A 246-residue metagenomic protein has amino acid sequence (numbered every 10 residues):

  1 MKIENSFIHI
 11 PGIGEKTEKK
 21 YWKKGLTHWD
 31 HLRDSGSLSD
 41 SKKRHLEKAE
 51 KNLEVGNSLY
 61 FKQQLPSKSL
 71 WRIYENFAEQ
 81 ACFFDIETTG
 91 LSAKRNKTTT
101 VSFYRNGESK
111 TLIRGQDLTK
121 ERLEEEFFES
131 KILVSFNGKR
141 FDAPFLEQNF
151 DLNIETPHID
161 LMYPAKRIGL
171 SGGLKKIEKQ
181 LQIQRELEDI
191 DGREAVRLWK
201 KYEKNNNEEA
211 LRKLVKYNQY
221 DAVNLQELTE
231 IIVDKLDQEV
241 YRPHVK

Functional and structural regions predicted by a protein language model:
M1-A78: N-terminal accessory regions of nucleic-acid-interacting proteins
M1-H9, E178-Q180, L187-D189: Ordered, small/hydrophobic-rich secondary-structure cores
G25, F150, I232: Active-site catalytic pocket residues across diverse enzymes, especially alpha/beta-hydrolases
H28, T119, F141-D142, D221-N224: Short phosphate-engaging motifs
K62-I132: Conserved RNase H-like, two-metal-ion catalytic cores of nucleic-acid enzymes
D85-E87, D142, D160, D221: Acidic active-site catalytic centers that drive phospho-/nucleotidyl reactions and related ester hydrolyses
T100-F103, G107-Q184: Conserved DEDDh/DEDDy metal-dependent 3′-5′ exonuclease domain
Q182-K246: Acidic, Mg2+-coordinating catalytic module of metal-dependent nucleases/exonucleases that use a two-metal-ion mechanism
